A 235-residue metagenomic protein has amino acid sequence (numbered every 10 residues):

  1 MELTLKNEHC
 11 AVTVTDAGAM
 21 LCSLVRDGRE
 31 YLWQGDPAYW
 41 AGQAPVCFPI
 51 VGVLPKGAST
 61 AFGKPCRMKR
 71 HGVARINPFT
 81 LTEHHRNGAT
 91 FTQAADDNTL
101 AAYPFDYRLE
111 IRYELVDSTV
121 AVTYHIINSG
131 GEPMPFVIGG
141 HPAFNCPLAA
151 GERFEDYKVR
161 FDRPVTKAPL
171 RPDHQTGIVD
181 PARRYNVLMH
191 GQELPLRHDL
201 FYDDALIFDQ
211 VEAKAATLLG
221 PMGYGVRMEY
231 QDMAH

Functional and structural regions predicted by a protein language model:
M1, T82-G88, Q210-E212: Short, ordered beta-strand-loop transition motifs
M1-T60, P65-K69, K214-Y230: Beta-strand-rich N-terminal accessory domains
L3, A89-F91, L109-I111, V122 (+3 more regions): Hydrophobic residues positioned within well-ordered beta-strands of beta-sheet architectures
K6, M68-D117: Extended, loop-rich substrate-binding clefts of extracytoplasmic carbohydrate-active enzymes
A17, I50-G52, G72-N77, P104-R108 (+2 more regions): Short solvent-exposed loop/turn micro-motifs enriched in small/polar/acidic residues
G18, A74, H84, D97-Y103 (+4 more regions): Hydrophobic small-molecule pocket/channel-lining residues, especially in calycin-type beta-barrels
A95-P142, L148: Acidic, contiguous internal or C-terminal segments within carbohydrate-active enzymes that form a structured patch used
C146, A150-D232: Active-site/ligand-binding surface loops and adjacent short beta/alpha elements that line catalytic pockets across
